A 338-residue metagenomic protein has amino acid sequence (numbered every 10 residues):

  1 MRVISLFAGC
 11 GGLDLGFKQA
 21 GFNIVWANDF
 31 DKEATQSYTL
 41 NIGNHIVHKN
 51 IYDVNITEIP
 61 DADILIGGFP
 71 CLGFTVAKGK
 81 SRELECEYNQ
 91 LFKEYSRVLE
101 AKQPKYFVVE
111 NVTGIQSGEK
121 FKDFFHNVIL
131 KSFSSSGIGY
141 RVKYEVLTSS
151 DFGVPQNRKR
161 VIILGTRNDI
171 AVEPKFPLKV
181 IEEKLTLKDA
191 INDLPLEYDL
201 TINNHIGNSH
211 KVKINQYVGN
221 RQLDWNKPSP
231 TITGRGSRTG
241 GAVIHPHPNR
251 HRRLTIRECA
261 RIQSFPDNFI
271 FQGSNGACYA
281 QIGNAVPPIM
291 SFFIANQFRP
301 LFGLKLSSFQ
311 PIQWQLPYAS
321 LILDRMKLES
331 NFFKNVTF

Functional and structural regions predicted by a protein language model:
M1-V3: Extreme N-terminal starter segment of soluble prokaryotic enzymes
S5-F17, I51, D61-K78, Y106-V112 (+4 more regions): Conserved proline-anchored active-site loop of SAM-dependent methyltransferases that bridges a beta-strand
G16-N23, N41: A short, Lys/Arg-enriched amphipathic alpha-helix followed by its capping loop at the start of a domain
I24-D29: Conserved SAM-binding motif I beta-strand of class I
K32-Q36: Short alpha-helix immediately C-terminal to the canonical SAM-binding loop
G43-I51: Conserved SAM-binding strand-loop segment of SAM-dependent methyltransferases
V54-A62, L72-W225: Class I S-adenosyl-L-methionine
T201-F338: C-terminal target-recognition/interaction regions appended to catalytic cores
